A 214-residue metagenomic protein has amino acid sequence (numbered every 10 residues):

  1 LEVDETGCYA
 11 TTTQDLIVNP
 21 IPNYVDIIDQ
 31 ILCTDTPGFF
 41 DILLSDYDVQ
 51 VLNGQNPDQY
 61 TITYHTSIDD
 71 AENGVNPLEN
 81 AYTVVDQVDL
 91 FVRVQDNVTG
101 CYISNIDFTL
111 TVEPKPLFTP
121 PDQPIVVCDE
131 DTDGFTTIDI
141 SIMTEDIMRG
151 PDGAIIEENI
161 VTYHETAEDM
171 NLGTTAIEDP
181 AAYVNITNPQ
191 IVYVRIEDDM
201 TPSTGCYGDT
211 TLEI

Functional and structural regions predicted by a protein language model:
L1-I214: Extracellular low-complexity Ser/Thr/Asn/Gly-rich intrinsically disordered segments
